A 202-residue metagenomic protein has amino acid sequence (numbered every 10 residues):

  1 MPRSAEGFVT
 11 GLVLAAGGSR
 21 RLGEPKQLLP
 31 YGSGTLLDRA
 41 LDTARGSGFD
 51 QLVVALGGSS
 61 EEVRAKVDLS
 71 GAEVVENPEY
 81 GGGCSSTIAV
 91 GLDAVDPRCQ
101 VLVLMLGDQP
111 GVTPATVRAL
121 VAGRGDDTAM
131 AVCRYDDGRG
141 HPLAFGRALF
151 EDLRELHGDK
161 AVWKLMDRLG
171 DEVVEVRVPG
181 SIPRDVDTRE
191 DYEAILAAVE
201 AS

Functional and structural regions predicted by a protein language model:
M1-G7, H157-S202: Conserved alpha/beta core of the MobA/IspD/sugar-nucleotide pyrophosphorylase nucleotidyltransferase superfamily
R3-R139, D171-V178: Nucleotide and nucleotide-moiety/phosphate-recognizing core
R21, E62-A65, D152, D185 (+1 more regions): Phosphate- and divalent-cation-binding pockets in alpha/beta enzyme and binding domains that engage nucleotide-derived
L29-Y31, A144-F145, V186-D187: Short beta-strand-to-turn element immediately C-terminal to the catalytic PLP-Schiff-base lysine in fold type I
Q109, H141-A144, R154, E175 (+1 more regions): A residue-level structural signature of the nucleotidyltransferase/glycosyltransferase Rossmann-like core
V117, L149-L153, D191-Y192: A generic structural signal for short hydrophobic patches within well-formed alpha-helices
G138-L169: Short, glycine-/small-residue-rich phosphate/pyrophosphate-handling segment
